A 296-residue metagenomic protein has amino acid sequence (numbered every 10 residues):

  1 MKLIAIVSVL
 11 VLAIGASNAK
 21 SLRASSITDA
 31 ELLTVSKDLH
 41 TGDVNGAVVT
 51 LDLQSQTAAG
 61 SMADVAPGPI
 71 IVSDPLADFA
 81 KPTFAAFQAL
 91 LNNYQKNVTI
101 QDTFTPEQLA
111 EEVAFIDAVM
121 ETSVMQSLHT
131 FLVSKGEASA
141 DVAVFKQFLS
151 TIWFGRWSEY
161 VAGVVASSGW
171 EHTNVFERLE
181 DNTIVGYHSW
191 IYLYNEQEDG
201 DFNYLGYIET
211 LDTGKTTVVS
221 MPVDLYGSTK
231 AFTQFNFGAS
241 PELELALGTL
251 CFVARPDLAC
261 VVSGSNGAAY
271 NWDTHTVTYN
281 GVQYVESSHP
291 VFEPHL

Functional and structural regions predicted by a protein language model:
M1-L3, H295-L296: A positional/structural detector of protein chain ends, strongest at the extreme C-terminus and weakly at the extreme
K2-A19: Cleavable N-terminal signal peptides of Sec/SRP-targeted secreted and luminal proteins
K20-G264: N-terminal "domain-start" segment
P241-L296: Compact beta-sheet-dominated globular domain cores
